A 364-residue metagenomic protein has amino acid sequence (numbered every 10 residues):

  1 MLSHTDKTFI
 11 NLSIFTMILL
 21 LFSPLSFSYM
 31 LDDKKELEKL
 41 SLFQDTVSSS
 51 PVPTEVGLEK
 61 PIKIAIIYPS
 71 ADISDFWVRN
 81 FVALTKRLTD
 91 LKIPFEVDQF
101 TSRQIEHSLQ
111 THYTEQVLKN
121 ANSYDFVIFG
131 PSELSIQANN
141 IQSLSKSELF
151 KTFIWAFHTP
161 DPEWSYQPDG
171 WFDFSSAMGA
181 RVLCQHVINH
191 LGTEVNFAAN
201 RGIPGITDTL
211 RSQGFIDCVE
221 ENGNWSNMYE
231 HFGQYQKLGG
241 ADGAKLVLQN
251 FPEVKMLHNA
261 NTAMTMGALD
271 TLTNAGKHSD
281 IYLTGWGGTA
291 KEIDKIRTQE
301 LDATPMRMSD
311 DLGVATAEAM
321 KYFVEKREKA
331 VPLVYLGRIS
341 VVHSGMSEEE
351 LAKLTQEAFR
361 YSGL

Functional and structural regions predicted by a protein language model:
S28-P61, M308-L364: Hinge/cleft segment of the Venus flytrap/periplasmic-binding protein
L40-P53, G57, K63-A83, R87 (+5 more regions): Extracytoplasmic "Venus flytrap"
I64-I66, L84, M178-E230, M320-F323 (+1 more regions): An alpha-beta-alpha
T89-H107, N196-A199, V219-L238: Short beta-strand elements in bilobed, periplasmic/extracellular small-molecule ligand-binding domains
S123-S147, F215, G233-I293: Hydrophobic alpha-helical
L134-I136, I141-M178, T289-R297: Flexible loop/hinge segments that line or gate small-molecule binding clefts
G170-F197, G240-A241, G288-E292, M308-E325: Hydrophobic alpha-helical segments within soluble ligand-binding/sensing domains
